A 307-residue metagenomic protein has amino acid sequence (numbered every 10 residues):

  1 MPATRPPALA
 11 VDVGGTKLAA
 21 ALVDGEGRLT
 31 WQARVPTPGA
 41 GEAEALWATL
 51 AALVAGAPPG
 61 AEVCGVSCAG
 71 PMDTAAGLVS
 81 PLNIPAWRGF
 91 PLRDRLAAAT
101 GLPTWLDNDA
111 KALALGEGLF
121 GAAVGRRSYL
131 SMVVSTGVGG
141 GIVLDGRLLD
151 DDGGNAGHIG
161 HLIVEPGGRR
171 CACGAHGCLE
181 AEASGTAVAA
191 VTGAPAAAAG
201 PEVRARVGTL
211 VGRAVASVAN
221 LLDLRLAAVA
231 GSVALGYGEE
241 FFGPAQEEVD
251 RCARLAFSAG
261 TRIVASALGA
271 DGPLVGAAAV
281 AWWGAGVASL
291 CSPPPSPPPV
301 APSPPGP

Functional and structural regions predicted by a protein language model:
M1-V63, T74-A76, D94-L102, L119-R126 (+2 more regions): ATP-binding/phosphotransfer module of carbohydrate and carboxylate kinases, centering on a glycine-rich
D12, G65-A69, S131-G137, G141-V143: Short beta-strand segments
Q32-R34, L82, L115, D151: Residue-level detector of high-confidence beta-strand sites
G77-R88: A charged helix-plus-loop insertion that forms the helical arch/lid used to bind and gate nucleic-acid substrates
T104-N108: General beta-strand structural signal in soluble alpha/beta enzymes
L113-L119, G139-I142, L162: Adenylate-forming
N155-V164: Short, intrinsically disordered, charge-biased short linear motifs at domain edges
